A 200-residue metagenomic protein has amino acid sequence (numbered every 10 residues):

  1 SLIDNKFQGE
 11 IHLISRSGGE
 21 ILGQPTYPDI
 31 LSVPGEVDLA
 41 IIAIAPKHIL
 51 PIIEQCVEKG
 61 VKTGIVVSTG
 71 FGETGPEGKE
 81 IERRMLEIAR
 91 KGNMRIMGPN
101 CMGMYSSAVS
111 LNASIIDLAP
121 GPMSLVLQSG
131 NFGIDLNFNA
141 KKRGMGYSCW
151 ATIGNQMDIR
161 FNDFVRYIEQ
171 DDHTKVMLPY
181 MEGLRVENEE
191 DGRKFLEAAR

Functional and structural regions predicted by a protein language model:
S1-R200: Catalytic-core regions of core metabolic enzymes, especially those transforming organic acids/acyl-group intermediates
